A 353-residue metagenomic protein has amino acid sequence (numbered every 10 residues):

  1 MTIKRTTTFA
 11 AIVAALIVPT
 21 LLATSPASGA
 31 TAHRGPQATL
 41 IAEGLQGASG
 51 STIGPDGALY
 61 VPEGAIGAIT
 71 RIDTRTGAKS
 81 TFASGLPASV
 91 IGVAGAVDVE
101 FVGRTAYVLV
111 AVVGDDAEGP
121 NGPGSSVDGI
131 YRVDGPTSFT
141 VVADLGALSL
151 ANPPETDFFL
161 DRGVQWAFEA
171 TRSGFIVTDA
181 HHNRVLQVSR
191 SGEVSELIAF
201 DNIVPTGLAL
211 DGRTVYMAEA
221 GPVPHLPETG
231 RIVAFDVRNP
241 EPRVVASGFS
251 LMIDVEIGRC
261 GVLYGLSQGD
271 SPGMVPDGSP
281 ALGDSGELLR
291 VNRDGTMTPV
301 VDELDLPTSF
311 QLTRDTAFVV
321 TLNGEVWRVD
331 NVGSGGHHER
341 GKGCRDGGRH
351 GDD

Functional and structural regions predicted by a protein language model:
M1-A30: Secretory targeting and sorting signals
F9-A10, G343-R345: Intrinsically disordered, low-complexity segments enriched in polar/charged small residues
A30-C344: Extracellular beta-propeller repeat domains
R345-D353: Long, acidic low-complexity intrinsically disordered regions
